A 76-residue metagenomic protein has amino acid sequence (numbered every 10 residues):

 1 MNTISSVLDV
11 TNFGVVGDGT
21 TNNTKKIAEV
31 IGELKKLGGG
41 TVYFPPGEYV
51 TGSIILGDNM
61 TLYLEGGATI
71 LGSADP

Functional and structural regions predicted by a protein language model:
M1-P76: Extracellular/periplasmic carbohydrate-active domains that bind, remodel, or depolymerize complex polysaccharides
